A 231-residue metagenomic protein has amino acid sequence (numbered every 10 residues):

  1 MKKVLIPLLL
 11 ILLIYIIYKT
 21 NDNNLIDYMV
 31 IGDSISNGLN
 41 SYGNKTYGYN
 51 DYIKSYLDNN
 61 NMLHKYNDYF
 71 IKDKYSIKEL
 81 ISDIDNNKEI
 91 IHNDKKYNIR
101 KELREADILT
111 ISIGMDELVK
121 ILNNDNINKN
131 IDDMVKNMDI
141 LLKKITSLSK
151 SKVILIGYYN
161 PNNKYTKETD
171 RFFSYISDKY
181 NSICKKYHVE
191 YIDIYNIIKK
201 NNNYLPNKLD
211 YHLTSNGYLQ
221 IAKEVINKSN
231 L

Functional and structural regions predicted by a protein language model:
M1-I31, I35-N50, K54-K65, S229-N230: N-terminal secretory targeting modules
Y28-G32, Y66-I71, I108-S112, K152-G157 (+1 more regions): Structural recognition of the beta-strand scaffold that forms the well-ordered cores of secreted hydrolase catalytic
V30, G48, Y52, E79 (+9 more regions): Extracytoplasmic/secreted proteins, especially bacterial periplasmic and envelope-associated proteins
N37-K129: Conserved SGNH/GDSL esterase-like catalytic core that processes O-acyl groups on lipids and polysaccharides
L57, I145-T146, I183-C184: A generic structural signal for well-ordered alpha-helical segments
S112-D116, L142-S174: Active-site segments of SGNH/GDSL-like serine hydrolases that catalyze O-acetyl group transfer/hydrolysis on lipids
Y158-L231: Catalytic His-Asp segment of secreted/periplasmic serine-dependent ester chemistry enzymes
